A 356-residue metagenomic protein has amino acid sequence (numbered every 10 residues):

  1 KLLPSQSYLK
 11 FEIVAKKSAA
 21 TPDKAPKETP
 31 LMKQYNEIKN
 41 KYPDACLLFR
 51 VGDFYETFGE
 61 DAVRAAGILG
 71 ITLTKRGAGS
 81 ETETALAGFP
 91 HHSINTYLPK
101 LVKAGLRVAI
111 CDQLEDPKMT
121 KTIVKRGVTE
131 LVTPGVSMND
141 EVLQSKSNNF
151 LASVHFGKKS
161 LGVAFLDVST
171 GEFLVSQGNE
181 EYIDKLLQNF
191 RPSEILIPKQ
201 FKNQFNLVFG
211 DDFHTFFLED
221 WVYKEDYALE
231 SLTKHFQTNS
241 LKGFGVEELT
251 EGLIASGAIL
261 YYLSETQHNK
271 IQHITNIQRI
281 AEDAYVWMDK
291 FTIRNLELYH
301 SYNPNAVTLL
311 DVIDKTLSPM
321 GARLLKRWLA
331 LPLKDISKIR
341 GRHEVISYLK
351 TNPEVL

Functional and structural regions predicted by a protein language model:
S5-E354: Charged catalytic and DNA/RNA-contacting regions of genome-maintenance and nucleic-acid-processing enzymes
